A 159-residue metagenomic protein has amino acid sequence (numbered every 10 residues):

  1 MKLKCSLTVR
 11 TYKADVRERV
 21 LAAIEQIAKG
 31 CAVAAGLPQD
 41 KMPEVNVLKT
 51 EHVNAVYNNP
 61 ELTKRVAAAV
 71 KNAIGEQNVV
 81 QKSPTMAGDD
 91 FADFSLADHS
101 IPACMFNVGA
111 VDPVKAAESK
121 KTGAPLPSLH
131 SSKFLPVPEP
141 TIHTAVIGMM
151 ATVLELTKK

Functional and structural regions predicted by a protein language model:
M1-K159: Metal-dependent amide/peptide-bond hydrolase catalytic core, centered on the "pita-bread" metallohydrolase fold
